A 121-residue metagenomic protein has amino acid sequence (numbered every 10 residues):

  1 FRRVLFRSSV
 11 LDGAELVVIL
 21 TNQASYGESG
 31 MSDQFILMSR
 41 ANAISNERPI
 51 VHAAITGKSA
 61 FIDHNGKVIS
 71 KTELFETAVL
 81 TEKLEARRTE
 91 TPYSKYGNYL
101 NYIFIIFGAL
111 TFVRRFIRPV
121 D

Functional and structural regions predicted by a protein language model:
R2-D121: Solvent-exposed soluble domains appended to multi-pass membrane proteins
